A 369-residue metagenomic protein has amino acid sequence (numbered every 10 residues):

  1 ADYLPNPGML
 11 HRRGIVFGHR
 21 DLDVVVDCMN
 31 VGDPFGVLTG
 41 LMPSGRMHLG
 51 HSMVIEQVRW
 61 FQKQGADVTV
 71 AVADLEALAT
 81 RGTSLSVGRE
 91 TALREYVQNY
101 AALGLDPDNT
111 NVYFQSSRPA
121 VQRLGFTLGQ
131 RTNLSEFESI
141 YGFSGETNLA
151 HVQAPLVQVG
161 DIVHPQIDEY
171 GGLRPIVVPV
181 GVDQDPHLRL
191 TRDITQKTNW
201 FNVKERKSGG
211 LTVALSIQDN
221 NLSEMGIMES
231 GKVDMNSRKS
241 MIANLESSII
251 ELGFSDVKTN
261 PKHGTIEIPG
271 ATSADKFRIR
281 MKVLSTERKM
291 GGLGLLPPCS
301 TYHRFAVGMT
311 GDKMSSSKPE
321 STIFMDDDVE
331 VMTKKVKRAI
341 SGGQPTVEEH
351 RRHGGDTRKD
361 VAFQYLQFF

Functional and structural regions predicted by a protein language model:
A1-G36, P43-I167, G231: N-terminal Rossmann-like or analogous alpha/beta NTP/dinucleotide-binding catalytic cores that position adenine
S44, S135-F369: Active-site cores that bind ATP or allylic diphosphates and position pyrophosphate for catalysis
